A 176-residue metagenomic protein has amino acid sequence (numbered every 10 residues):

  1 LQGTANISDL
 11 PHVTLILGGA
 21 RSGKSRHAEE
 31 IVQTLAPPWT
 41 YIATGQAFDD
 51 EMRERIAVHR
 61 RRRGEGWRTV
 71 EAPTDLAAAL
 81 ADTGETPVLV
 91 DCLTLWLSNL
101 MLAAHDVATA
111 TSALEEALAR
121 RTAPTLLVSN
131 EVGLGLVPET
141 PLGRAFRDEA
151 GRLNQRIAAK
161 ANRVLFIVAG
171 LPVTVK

Functional and structural regions predicted by a protein language model:
L1-T14, K176: Short, low-complexity, intrinsically disordered N-terminal peptides in bacterial proteins
L10, T14-D82: Conserved P-loop
L15, P87-L89, L126-V128: Structural motif
A28, H59, L89, N130 (+1 more regions): Residue-level signal for inorganic ion chemistry
W39, V88, R163-L165: Short, well-ordered beta-strand core segments
V58-R60, T86, G143-A145: Short, hinge-like loop/turn segments at secondary-structure boundaries
R61-T109: Helix-adjacent hinge/juxtasegments
T74, L95-K176: Replace "adjacent to P-loop NTPase cores in ATP/GTP-dependent enzymes" with "adjacent to NTP-binding cores
